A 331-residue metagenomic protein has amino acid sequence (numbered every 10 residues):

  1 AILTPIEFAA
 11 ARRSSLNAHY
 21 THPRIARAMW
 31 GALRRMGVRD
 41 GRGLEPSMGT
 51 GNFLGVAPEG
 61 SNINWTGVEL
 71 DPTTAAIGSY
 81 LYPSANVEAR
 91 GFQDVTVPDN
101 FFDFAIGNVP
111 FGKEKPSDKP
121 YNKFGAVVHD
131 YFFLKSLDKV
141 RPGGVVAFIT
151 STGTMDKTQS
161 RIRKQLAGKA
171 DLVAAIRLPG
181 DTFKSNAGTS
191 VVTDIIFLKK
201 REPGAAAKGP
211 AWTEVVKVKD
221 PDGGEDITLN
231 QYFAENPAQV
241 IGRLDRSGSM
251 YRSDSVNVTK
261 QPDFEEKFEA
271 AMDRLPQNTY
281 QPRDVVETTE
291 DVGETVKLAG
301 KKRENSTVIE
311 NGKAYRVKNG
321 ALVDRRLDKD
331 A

Functional and structural regions predicted by a protein language model:
A1-L81: Class I S-adenosyl-L-methionine
A1-R34, G180, G248-A331: Non-catalytic, mostly N-terminal accessory regions of nucleic-acid modification and defense proteins
P5, I106-F111, I149: Amphipathic alpha-helical repeat scaffolds
D40, F101-F102, L172, T193: Local beta-strand N-terminus motif with an aromatic residue
L70-P72, K123-K184, V191, I195-L198: Conserved Class I SAM-dependent methyltransferase catalytic core
S84-F92: Conserved SAM-binding strand-loop segment of SAM-dependent methyltransferases
T96-I106: A short acidic, Gly/Pro-enriched loop at the edge of an enzyme's catalytic core that lines a small-molecule cofactor
S185-T288: Flexible, glycine-/basic-rich loop-and-beta segments that form/coincide with the SAM-dependent methyltransferase
